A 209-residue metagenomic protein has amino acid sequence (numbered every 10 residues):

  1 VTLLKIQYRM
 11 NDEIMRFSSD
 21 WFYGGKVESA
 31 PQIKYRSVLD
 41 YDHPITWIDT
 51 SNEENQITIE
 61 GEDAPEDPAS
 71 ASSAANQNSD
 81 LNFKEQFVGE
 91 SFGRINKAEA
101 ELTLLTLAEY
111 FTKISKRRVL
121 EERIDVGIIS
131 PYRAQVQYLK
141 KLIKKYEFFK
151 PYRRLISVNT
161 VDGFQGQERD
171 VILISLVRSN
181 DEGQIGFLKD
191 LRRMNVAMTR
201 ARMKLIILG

Functional and structural regions predicted by a protein language model:
V1-Y35, P131-Y132: Conserved coupling/interface region of RecA-like P-loop/ASCE motor cores
L4, I48-T50, I129-P131, N159-V161 (+2 more regions): Generic beta-strand/beta-sheet core signal
L4-Q7, F17, Y23, A108 (+2 more regions): C-terminal accessory regions
R9, N52-E53, R133-Q135, G163-Q165 (+2 more regions): Short, glycine-/Ser/Thr-/acidic-enriched flexible segments
I14, T103, I128, G166 (+1 more regions): Hydrophobic, well-ordered secondary-structure elements that form the walls of internal hydrophobic environments
S29-D67, N76-K141: Conserved helicase/translocase motor-coupling segment
L142-F149: Conserved helix-turn-beta segment of the N-terminal RecA-like "Helicase ATP-binding" lobe in SF1/SF2 helicases
F149-L155, V161-I172, S179: Conserved motor-coupling elements within RecA-like helicase/translocase cores
